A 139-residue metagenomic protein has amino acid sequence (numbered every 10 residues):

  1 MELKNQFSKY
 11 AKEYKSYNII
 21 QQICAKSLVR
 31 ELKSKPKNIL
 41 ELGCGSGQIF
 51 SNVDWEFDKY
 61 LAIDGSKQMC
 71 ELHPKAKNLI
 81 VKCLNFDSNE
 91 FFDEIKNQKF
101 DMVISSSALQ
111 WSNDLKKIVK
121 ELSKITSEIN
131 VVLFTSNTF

Functional and structural regions predicted by a protein language model:
M1-S34, Q48, M69: Conserved class I S-adenosyl-L-methionine
K37, D58, D101, S127: Conserved acidic residues
L40-F91: Class I SAM-dependent methyltransferase SAM/SAH-binding core
F92-M102: A short acidic, Gly/Pro-enriched loop at the edge of an enzyme's catalytic core that lines a small-molecule cofactor
M102-N113, T135: A short SAM/SAH-binding and catalytic strip from SAM-dependent methyltransferases
K116-I129: A short glycine-rich, Lys/Arg-flanked "PGG" loop and its adjoining helix->strand segment in the class I
E128-F139: Conserved class I S-adenosyl-L-methionine
